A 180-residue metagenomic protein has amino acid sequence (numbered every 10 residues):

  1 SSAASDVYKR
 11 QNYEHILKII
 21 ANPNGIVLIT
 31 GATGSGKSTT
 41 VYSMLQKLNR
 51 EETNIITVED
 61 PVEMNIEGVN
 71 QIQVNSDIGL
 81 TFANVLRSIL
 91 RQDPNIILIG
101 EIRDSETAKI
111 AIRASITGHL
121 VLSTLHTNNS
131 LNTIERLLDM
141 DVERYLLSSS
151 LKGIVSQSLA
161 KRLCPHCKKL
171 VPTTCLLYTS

Functional and structural regions predicted by a protein language model:
S2-S180: Short, flexible helix-loop junctions that flank or precede catalytic/ligand sites
